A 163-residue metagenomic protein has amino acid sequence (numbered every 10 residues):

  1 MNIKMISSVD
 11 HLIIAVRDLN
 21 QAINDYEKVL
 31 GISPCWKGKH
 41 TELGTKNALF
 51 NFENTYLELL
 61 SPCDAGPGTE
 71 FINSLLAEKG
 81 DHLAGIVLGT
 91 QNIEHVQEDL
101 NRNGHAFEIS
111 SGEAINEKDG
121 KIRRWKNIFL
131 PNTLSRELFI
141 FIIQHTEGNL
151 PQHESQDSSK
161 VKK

Functional and structural regions predicted by a protein language model:
M1-M5: Basic/polar N-terminal segments that are highly enriched at the extreme N-terminus, encompassing both cleavable
I6, I13-C63, R102-N103, I109-R124: Core segments of cupin and vicinal oxygen chelate
S8-R17, A48, E53, F71-L100 (+1 more regions): Vicinal oxygen chelate
L30, C35-K37, Y56-E58, F71-S74 (+4 more regions): Short, surface-exposed linear patches
L43-G44, H82, R136: Short, basic and Ser/Thr-rich N-terminal targeting/leader segments
N51, L60, V87, F141-Q144: Residues in well-ordered beta-strands of folded domains
E58, E94-K162: Vicinal oxygen chelate
D64-T69: A low-complexity, Ser/Thr/Gly/Pro-enriched, surface-exposed linker/loop concept that marks segments flanking
